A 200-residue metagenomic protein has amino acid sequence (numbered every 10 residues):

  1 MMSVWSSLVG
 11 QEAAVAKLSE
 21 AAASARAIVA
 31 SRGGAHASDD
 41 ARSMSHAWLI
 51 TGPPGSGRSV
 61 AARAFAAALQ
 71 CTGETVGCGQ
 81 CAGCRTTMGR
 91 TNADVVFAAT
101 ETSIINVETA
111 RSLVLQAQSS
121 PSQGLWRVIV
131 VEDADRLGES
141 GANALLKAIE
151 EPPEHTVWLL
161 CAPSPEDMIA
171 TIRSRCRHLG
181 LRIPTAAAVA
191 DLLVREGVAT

Functional and structural regions predicted by a protein language model:
M1-D133, L137, V157, A170: P-loop/Walker A NTP-binding region and its immediately flanking N-terminal helices in P-loop NTPase folds
A99-E101, R177-A187: Conserved AAA+ ATPase "SRH/arginine-finger" region at the nucleotide-binding site
Q118, N143-L160: Conserved catalytic/switch belt of AAA+ P-loop NTPases
E132-D133, L160-P165, I183-T185: A short beta-strand-to-loop transition that corresponds to the Sensor-1 phosphate-sensing loop of AAA+ P-loop ATPases
L137-N143: Conserved ATPase-coupling elements of RecA-like P-loop NTPase cores
A144-I149, P165-R177: Short regulatory helix/loop adjacent to the ATP-binding pocket of P-loop NTPases
A186-T200: Helix-loop-helix "sensor" segment of P-loop NTPases
